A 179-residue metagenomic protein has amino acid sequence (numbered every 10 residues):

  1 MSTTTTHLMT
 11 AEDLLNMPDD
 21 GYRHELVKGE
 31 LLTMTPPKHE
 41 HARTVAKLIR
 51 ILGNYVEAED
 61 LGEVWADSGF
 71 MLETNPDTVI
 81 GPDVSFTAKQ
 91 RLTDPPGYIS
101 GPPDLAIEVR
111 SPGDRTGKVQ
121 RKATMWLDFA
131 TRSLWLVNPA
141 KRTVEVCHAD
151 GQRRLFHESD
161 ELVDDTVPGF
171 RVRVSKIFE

Functional and structural regions predicted by a protein language model:
M1-E179: Gly/Pro/Ser/Thr-rich low-complexity, intrinsically disordered segments predominantly at protein N-termini
